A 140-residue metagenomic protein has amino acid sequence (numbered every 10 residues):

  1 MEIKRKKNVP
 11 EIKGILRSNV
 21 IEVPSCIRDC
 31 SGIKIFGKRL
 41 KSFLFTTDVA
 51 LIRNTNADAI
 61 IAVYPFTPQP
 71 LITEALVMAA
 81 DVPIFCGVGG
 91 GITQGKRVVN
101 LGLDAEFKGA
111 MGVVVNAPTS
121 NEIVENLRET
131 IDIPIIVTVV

Functional and structural regions predicted by a protein language model:
M1-L44, T73: N-terminal amphipathic alpha-helix/helix-capping segment at the start of soluble metabolic enzymes
N8, N19, N54-N56, N100 (+3 more regions): Detector for Asparagine
C26-D29, L51-N54, M78-P83, L103-D104 (+1 more regions): A short alpha-helix capping/helix-coil boundary motif
S31-R39, A59-A62, I84-V88, V113-V115 (+1 more regions): Hydrophobic faces of well-ordered beta-strands that scaffold small-molecule active sites in alpha/beta enzyme cores
L40-L51, G95-D104: Short, acidic/polar
T47-T67, D104-G112: Catalytic domains of carbohydrate-active enzymes, especially glycoside hydrolases
A59-I61, T73-R97, L101-K108: Active-site cofactor/substrate anionic-group-binding motifs, chiefly glycine- and Lys/Arg-rich phosphate-binding loops
Y64-A79, T93-V98, N116-D132, V140: Active-site-adjacent beta->alpha loops and helix N-cap segments on the catalytic face of soluble alpha/beta enzymes
